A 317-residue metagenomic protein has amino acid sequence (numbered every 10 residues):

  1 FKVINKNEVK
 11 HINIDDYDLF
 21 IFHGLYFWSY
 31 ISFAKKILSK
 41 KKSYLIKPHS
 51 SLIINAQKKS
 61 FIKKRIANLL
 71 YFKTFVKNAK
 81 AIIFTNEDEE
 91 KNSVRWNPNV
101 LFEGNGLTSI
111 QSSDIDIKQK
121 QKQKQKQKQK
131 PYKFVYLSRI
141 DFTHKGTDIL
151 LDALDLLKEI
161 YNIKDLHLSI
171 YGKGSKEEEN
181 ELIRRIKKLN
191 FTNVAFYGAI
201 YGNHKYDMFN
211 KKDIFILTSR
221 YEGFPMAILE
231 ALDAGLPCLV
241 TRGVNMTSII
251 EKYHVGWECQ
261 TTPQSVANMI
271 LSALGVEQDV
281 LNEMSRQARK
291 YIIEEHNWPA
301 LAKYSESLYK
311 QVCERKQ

Functional and structural regions predicted by a protein language model:
I53-T74, N78, F84, S109 (+1 more regions): Nucleotide-sugar donor phosphate/pyrophosphate-binding loop at the beta->alpha transition of glycosyltransferases
F72-D116, K133: Donor nucleotide-sugar binding/catalytic pocket of nucleotide-sugar-dependent glycosyltransferases
I83, Q119-Q121, K126-K145, L151-L154 (+1 more regions): Conserved donor-binding/catalytic core segment of Leloir-type glycosyltransferases
N180-I200: Nucleotide-activated donor-binding/catalytic signature segment of Leloir-type glycosyltransferases, i.e., the conserved
R220: Aromatic "clamp/platform" in nucleotide-sugar-dependent glycosyltransferases that forms part of the donor/acceptor
P237-T241: Short hydrophobic beta-strand element within catalytic cores of glycosyltransferases and related nucleotide-activated
G256-Q264, S272-Q278: Conserved acidic donor-binding segment of nucleotide-sugar-dependent glycosyltransferases
S272, V280-E295, Y304-S307, Q311: A short, well-ordered alpha-helix in the C-terminal region of glycosyltransferases
